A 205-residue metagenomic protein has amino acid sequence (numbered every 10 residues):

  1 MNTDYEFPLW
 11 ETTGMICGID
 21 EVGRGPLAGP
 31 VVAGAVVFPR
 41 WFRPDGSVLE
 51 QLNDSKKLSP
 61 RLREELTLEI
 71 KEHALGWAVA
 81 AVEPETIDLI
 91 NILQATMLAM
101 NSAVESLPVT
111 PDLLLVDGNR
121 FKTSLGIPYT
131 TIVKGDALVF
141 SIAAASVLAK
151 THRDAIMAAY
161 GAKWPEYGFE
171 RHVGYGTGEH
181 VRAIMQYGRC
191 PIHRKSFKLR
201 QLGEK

Functional and structural regions predicted by a protein language model:
M1-K205: RNase H-like, Mg2+-dependent phosphodiesterase core, and more generally RNA phosphate-backbone-engaging helix-loop
